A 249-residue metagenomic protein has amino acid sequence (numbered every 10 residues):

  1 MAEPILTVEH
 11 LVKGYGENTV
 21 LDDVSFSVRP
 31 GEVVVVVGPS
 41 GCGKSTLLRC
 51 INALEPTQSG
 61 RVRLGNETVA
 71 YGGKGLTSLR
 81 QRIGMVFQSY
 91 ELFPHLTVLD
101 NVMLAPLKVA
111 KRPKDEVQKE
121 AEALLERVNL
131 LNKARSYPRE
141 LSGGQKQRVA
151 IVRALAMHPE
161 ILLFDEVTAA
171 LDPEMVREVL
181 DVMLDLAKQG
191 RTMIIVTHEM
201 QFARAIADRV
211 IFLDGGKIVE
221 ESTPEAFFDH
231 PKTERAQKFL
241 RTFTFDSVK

Functional and structural regions predicted by a protein language model:
E3-P224: ABC family nucleotide-binding domain
E221, E225-K249: C-terminal boundary and immediately downstream tail of ABC-type ATPase nucleotide-binding domains
